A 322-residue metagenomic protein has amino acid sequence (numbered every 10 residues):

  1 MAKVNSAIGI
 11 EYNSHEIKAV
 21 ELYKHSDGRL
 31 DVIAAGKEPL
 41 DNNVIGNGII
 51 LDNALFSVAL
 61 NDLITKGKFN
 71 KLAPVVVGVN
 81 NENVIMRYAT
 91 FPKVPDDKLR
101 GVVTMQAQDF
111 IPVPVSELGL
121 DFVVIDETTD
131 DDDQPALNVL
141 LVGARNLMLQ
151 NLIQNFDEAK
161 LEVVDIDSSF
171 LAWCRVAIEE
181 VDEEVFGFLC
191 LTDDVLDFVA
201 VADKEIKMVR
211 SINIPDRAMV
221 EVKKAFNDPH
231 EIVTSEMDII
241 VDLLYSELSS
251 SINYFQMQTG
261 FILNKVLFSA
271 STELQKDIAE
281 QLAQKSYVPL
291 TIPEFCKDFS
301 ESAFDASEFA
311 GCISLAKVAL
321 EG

Functional and structural regions predicted by a protein language model:
M1-G322: Hydrophobic/aromatic-enriched cytosolic interaction surfaces used to assemble or bind macromolecules
